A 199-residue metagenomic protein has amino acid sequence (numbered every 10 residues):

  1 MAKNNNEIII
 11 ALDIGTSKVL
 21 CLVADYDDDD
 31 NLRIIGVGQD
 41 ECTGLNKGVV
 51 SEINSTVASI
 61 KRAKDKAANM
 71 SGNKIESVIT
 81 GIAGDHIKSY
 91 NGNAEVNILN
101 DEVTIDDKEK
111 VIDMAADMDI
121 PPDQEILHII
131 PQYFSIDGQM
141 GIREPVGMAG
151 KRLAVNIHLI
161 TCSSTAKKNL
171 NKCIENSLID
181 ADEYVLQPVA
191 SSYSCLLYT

Functional and structural regions predicted by a protein language model:
M1-K18, L22-L197: Nucleotide/phosphate-binding catalytic cleft detector across ATP-hydrolyzing and phosphate-transferring enzymes
